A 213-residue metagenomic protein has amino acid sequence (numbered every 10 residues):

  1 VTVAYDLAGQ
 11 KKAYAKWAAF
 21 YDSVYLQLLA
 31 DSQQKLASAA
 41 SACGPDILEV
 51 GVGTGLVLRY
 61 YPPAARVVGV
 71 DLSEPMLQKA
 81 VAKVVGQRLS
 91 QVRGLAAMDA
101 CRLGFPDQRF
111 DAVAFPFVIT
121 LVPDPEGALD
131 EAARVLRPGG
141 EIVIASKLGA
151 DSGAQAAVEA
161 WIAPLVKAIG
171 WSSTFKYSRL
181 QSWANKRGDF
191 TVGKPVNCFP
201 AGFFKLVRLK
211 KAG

Functional and structural regions predicted by a protein language model:
V1-K16: N-terminal, positively charged/glycine-rich alpha-helical extensions of SAM-dependent methyltransferases
A8, Y25, A145-K205: C-terminal alpha-helical "lid/dimerization" subdomain adjacent to the S-adenosyl-L-methionine
Q27-P45: Conserved alpha-helix/loop element of class I SAM-dependent methyltransferases that forms part of the SAM/SAH-binding
D46, R66, G139-E141: Short glycine-centered segments of the SAM/dcSAM-binding site in methyltransferase folds
L48-R102: Class I SAM-dependent methyltransferase SAM/SAH-binding core
C101-V113: A short acidic, Gly/Pro-enriched loop at the edge of an enzyme's catalytic core that lines a small-molecule cofactor
A112-D124: A short SAM/SAH-binding and catalytic strip from SAM-dependent methyltransferases
E126-P138: A short glycine-rich, Lys/Arg-flanked "PGG" loop and its adjoining helix->strand segment in the class I
